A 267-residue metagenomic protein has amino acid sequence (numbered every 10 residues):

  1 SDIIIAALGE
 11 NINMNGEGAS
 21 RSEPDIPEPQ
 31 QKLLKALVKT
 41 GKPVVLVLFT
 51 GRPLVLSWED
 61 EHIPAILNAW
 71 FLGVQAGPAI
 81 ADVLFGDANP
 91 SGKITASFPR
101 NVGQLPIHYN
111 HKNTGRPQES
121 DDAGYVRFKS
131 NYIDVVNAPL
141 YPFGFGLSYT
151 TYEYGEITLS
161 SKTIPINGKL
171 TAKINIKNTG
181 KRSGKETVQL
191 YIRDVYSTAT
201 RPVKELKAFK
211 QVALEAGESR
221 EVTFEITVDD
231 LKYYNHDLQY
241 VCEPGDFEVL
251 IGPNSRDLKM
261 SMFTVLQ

Functional and structural regions predicted by a protein language model:
S1: An anion/phosphate-binding loop that grips the pyrophosphate of nucleotide cofactors and donors
L8-P27: Glycine/threonine-rich flexible loop motifs
K39-V44, I63-P64: A short helix->loop->beta-strand "cap" motif at the edges of active sites that frequently abuts
F49-K185, Y191, Q211, P244 (+1 more regions): Secreted, periplasmic, or luminal enzymes acting at the cell surface/secretory milieu
K181-T198, K204-L206: Short acidic, flexible loop segments centered on an aromatic residue
T198-Y234: Intrinsically disordered, low-complexity Pro/Gly/Ser/Thr-rich segments with frequent PxxP/GP/PP motifs and embedded
T227-Q267: Terminal connector regions
